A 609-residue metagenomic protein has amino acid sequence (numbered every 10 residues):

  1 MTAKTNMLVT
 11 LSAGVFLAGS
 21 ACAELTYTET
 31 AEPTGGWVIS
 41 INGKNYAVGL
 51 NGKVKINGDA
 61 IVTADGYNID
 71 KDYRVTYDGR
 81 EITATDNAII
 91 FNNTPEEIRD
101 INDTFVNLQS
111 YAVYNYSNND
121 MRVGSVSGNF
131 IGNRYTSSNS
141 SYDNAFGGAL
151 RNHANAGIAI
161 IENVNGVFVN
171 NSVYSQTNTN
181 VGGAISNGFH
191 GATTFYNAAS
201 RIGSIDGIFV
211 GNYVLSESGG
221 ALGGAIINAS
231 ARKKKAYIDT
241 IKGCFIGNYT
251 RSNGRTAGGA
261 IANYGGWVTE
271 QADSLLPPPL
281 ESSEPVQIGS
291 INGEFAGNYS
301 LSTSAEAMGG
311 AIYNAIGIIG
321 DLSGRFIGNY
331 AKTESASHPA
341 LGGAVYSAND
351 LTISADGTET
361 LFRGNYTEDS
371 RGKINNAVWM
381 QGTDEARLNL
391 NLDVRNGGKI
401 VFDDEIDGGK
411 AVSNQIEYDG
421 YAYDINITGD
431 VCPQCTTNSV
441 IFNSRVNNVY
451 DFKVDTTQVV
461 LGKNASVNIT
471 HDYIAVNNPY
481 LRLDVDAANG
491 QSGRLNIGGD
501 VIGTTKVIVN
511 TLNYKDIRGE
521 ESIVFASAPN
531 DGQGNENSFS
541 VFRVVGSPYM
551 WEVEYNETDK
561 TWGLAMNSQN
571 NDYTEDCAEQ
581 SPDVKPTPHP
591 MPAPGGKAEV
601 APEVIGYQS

Functional and structural regions predicted by a protein language model:
M1-C22: Gram-negative bacterial Sec-dependent N-terminal signal peptides
E24-T28: Cleaved targeting-peptide boundary
E29-A31, I39, V54, Y67 (+8 more regions): Short, exposed beta-strand/loop patches in secreted or surface proteins that constitute
E32-N92, N102-N118, I131-A159, Y174-Y196 (+14 more regions): Extracellular beta-strand/beta-solenoid scaffold signature
I241, L322, V553, P594-G595: Intrinsically disordered, low-complexity terminal tails
Y346-K506, N510-T511, K515-E579: Extracellular beta-solenoid/beta-roll
D576-S609: Outer membrane beta-barrel translocator domains of Type V secretion systems
